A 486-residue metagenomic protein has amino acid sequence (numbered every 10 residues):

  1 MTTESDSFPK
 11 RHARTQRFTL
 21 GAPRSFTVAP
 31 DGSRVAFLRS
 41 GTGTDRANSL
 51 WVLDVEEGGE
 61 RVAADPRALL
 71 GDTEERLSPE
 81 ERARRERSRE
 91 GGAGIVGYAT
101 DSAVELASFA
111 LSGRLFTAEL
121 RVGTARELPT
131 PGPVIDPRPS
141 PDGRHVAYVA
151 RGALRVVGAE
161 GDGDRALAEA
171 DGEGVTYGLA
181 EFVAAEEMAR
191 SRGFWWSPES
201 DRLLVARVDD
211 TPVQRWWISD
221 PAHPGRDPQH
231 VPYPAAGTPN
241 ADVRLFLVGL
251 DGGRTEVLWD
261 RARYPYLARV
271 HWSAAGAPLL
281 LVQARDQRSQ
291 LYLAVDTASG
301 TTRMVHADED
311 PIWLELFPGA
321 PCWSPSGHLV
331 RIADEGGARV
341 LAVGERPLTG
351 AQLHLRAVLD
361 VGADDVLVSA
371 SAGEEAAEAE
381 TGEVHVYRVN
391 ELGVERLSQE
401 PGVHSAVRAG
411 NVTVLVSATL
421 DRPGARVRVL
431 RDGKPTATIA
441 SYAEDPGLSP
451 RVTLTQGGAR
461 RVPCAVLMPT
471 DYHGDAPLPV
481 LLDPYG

Functional and structural regions predicted by a protein language model:
M1-R396, P401-H404: Beta-propeller folds
S25, V407-G486: Serine-hydrolase catalytic core recognition
